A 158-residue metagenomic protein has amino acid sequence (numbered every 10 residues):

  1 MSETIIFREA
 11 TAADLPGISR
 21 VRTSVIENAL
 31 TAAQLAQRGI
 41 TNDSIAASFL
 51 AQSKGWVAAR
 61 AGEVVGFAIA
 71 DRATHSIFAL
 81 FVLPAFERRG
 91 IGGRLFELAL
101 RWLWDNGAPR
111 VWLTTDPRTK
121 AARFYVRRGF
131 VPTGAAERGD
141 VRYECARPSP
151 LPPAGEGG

Functional and structural regions predicted by a protein language model:
I6-R20, G134: A short beta-loop-alpha structural element at the N-terminal edge of CoA-dependent acyl/N-acetyltransferase catalytic
S19-A46: Conserved GNAT-fold acetyl-CoA-binding loop/helix
A46-V57, S76: A short helix-loop-beta-strand connector motif used in the catalytic cores of GNAT acetyltransferases and, in some
V57, E63-D71, S76-F81: Conserved beta-strand in the GNAT
L80-R88, D116: A short, internal acetyl-CoA/4′-phosphopantetheine-binding micro-motif in the GNAT/acyltransferase core
G93, P117-G134: Conserved active-site alpha-helix within GNAT-family acetyltransferase domains
R94-R110: Conserved acyl-CoA
W112-A122, R138-R142: Conserved beta-strand-loop-alpha-helix junction that forms the acyl-donor binding cleft
